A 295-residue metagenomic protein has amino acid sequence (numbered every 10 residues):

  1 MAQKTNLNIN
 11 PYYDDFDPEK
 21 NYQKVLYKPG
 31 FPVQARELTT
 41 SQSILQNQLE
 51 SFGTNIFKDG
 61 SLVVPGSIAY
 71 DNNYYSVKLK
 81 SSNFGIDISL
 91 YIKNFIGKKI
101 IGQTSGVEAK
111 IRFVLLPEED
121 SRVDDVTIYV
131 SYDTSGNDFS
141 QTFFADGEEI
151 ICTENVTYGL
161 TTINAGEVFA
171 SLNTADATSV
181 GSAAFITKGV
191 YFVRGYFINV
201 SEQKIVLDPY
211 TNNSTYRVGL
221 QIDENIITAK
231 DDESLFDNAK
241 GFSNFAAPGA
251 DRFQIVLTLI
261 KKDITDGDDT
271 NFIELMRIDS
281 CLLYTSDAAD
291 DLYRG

Functional and structural regions predicted by a protein language model:
Q3-I68: N-terminal-proximal low-complexity accessory segments that begin disordered and transition into the first
N47, I186-G241: Elongated alpha-helical scaffolds
V77, S121-N137: A generic structural motif
L90-V123, N137-G166, Y216-V218, N225-A229 (+1 more regions): Ser/Thr/Gly-rich low-complexity blocks that favor extended beta-strand/coil architectures
D133-D138, N173-T178: Surface-exposed intrinsically disordered loops and tails
F144-C152, Q221-K230, S234-I264: Hydrophobic or amphipathic alpha-helical targeting/insertion segments
I260-L282: Polybasic, proline/glycine-rich intrinsically disordered low-complexity segments
Y284-G295: Single conserved hydrophobic/aromatic residue that forms the stacking wall/gate of nucleotide- or nucleobase-binding
